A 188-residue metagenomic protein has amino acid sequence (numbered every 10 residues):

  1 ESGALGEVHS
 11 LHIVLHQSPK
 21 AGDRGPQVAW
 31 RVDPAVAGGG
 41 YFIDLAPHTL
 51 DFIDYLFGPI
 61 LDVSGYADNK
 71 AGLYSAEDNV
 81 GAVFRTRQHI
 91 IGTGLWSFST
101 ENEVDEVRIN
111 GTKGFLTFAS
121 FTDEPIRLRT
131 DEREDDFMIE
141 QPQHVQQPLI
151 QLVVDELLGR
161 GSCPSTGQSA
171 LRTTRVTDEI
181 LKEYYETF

Functional and structural regions predicted by a protein language model:
E1-Y66, K70-L73: Predominantly a Rossmann-like dinucleotide-binding segment in NAD(P)-dependent oxidoreductases
H16-S18, F121, E140-Q146: Short coil/turn segments
I43, P47, Q143, Q147 (+1 more regions): Electropositive phosphate-/nucleotide-binding environments in soluble metabolic enzymes
L50-D123, I150-R160: Contiguous beta-strand/loop segments that form the cofactor/metal-binding neighborhood of enzyme cores
F84-Q88, L128-R133: Short acidic, glycine-rich loop/turn motifs
R87, L152-F188: C-terminal helix-rich "cap/oligomerization" subdomain common to oxidoreductases
D135-E140, E186-F188: Generic detection of short hydrophobic beta-strand segments and adjacent strand-loop junctions
F137-Q151, S165: Active-site loop of classical SDR/Rossmann-like NAD(P)-dependent oxidoreductases, centered on the catalytic Tyr-X3-Lys
